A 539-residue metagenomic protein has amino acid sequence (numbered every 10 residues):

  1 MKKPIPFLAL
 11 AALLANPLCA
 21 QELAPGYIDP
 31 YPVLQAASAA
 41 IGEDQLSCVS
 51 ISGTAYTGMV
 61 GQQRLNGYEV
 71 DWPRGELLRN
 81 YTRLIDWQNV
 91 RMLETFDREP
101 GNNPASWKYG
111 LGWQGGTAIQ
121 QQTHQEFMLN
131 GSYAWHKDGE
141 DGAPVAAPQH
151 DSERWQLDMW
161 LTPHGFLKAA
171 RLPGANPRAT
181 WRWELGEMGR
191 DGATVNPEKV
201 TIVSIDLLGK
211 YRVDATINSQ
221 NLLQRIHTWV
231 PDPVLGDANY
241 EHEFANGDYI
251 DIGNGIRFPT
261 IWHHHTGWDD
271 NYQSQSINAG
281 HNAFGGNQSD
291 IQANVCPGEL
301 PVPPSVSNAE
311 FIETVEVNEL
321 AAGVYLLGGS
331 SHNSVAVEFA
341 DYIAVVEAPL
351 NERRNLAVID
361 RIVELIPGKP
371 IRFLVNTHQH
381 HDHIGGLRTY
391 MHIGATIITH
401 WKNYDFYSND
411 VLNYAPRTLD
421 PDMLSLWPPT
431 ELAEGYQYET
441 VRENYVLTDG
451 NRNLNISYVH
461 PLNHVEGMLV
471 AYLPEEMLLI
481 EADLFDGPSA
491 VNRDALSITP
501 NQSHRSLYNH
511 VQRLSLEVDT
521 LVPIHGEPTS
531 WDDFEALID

Functional and structural regions predicted by a protein language model:
F7-P17: Bacterial N-terminal signal peptides
E22-I28, P32, W113-T123, M128-R212 (+5 more regions): Flexible, processing/modification-adjacent segments and terminal tails in exported/periplasmic/extracellular proteins
A39-G142, P177-E187: N-terminal mature ectodomain segment of secretory-pathway/periplasmic proteins
T194-P301, L469-P474, E481-A482, G487-P488 (+1 more regions): Gly/Pro-enriched, hydrophobic low-complexity segments that function as extracytoplasmic propeptides/linkers
Q273-A340: Zn-dependent metallo-beta-lactamase
N318-I362, M468-G487: Conserved beta-strand hairpin/beta-sheet module of binuclear metal-dependent hydrolase folds, prominently
R353-I398, L514-E517: Active-site metal-binding motif and surrounding structural segment of the metallo-beta-lactamase
Y508-D539: Divalent-metal (often Zn2+) His-rich catalytic cores of metallo-beta-lactamase-fold enzymes
